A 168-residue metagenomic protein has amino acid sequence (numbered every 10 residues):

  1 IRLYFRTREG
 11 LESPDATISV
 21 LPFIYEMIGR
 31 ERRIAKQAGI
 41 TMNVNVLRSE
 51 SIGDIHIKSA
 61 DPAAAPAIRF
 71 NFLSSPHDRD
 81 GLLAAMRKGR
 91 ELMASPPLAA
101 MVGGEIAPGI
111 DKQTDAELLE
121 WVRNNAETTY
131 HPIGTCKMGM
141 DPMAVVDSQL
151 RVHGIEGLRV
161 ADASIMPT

Functional and structural regions predicted by a protein language model:
R2-T168: FAD-dependent oxidoreductase catalytic-site/capping-region signature
